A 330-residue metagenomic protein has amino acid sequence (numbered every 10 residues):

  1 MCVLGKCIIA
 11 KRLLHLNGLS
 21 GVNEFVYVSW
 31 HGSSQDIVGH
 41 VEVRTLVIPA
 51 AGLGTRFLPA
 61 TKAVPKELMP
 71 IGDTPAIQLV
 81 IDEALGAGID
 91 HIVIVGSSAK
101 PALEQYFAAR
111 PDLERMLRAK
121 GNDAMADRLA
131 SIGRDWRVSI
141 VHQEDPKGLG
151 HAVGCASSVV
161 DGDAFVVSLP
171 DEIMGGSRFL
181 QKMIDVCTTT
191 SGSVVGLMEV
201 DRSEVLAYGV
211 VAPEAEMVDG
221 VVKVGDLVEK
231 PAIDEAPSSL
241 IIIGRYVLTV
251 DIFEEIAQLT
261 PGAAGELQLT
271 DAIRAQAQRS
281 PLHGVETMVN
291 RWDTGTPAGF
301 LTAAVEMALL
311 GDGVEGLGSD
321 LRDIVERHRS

Functional and structural regions predicted by a protein language model:
F25-Y27: Aromatic (phenylalanine/tyrosine) cluster motif
I37-R118, Q143, F179-L180: N-terminal glycine-rich phosphate-binding loop and ensuing alpha1 helix
T45, D90-I92, R137, G192-S193 (+2 more regions): Residues at the starts of beta-strands that form the adenosine-phosphate
L103-Q105, L113-M116, D123-E214, A257-Q258: Conserved beta-loop-beta/alpha segment of the NTase-like Rossmann-fold superfamily that binds/positions NTPs
V166, L180, I184, T188 (+1 more regions): Catalytic-core segments of class I nucleotidyltransferases/pyrophosphorylases that form NMP-activated intermediates
